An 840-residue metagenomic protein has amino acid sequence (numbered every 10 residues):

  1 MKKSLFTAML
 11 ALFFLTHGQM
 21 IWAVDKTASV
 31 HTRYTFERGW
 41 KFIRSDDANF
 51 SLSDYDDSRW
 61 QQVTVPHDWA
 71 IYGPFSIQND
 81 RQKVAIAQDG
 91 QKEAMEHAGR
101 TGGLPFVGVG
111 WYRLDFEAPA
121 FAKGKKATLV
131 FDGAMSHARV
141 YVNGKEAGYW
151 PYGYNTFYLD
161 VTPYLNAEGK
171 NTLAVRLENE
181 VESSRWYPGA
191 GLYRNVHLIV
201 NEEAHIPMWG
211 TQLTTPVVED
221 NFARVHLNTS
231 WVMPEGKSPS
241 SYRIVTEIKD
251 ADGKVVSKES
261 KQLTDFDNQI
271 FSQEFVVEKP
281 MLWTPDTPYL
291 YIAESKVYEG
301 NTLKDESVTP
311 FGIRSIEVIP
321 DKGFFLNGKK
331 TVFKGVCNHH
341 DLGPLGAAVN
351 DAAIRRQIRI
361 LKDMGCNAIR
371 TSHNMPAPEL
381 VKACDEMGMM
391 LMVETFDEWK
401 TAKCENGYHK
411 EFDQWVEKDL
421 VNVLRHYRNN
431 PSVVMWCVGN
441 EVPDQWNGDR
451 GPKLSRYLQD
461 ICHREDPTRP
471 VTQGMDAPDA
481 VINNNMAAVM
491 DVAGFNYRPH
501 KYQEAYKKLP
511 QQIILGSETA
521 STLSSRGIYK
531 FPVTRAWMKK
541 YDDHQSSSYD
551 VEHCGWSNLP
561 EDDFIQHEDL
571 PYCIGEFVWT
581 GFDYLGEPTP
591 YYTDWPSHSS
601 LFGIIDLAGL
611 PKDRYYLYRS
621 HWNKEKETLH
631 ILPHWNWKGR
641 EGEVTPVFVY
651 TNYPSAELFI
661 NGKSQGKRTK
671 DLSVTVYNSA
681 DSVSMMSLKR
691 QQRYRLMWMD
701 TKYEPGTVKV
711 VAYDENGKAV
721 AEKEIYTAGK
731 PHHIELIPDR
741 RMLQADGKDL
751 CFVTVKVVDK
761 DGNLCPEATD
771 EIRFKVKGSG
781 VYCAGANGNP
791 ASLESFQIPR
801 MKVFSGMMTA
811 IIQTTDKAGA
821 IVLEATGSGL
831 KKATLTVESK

Functional and structural regions predicted by a protein language model:
M1-A28: Bacterial Sec-dependent N-terminal signal peptides
W22-V130, S183, G189-L192, F582 (+1 more regions): Extended carbohydrate-recognition surfaces in non-catalytic/accessory domains of CAZymes and lectin-like proteins
T32, R44, D68, P74 (+3 more regions): Extended substrate-binding grooves/exosites of carbohydrate-active enzymes
Y34, I43-D46, G102-Q212, K249-A251 (+6 more regions): Accessory beta-strand-rich segments of carbohydrate-active enzymes
S53-Y55, P239-V245, D286-Y291, N652 (+4 more regions): Short flexible loop/turn segments that cap and initiate beta-strands
V161-P163, Q273-L282, Q691, L696-K702 (+1 more regions): Short, hydrophobic beta-strand segments
N166-E168, S230-I319, W698, E704-P705 (+2 more regions): Extended acidic/polar, glycine-enriched regions that form or flank non-catalytic beta-rich accessory modules
L227-W231, E294-K296, V647-T651, V711-A712 (+4 more regions): Beta-strand-rich structural segments
